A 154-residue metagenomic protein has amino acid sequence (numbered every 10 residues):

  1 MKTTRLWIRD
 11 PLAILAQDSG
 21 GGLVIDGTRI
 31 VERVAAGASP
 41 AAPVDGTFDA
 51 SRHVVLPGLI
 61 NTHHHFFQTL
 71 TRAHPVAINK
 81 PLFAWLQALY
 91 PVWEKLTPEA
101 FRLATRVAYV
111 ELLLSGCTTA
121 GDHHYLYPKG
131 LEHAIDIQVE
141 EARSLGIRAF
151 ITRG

Functional and structural regions predicted by a protein language model:
M1-A42, H53-V55: N-terminal metal-binding scaffold of metallo-dependent hydrolase/deaminase domains
K2-R9, P40-A84, R106, V110-L114 (+1 more regions): Replace "His-x-His-based motif
Q17, Q68-R72, K129: Active-site-proximal flexible loops/turns
R52, A149-R153: A structural signal for short, well-ordered beta-strand segments
H65, Y125-L126, T152-G154: Active-site beta-loop-alpha junctions enriched in small/polar residues
A73-H123, P128-I147: Alpha-helical scaffold segments that flank or form the walls of functional sites
